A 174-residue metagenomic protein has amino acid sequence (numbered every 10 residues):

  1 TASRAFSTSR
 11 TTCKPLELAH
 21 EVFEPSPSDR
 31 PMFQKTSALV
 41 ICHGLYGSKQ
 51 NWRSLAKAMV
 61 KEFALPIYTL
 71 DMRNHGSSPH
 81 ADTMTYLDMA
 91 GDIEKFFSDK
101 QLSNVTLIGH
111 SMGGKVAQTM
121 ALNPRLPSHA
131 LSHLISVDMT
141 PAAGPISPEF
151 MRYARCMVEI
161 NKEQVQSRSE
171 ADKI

Functional and structural regions predicted by a protein language model:
T1-P15: N-terminal mitochondrial targeting presequence
E21-R30, S54, V60-I108, M112 (+2 more regions): Active-site loop/oxyanion-hole signature of alpha/beta-hydrolase fold enzymes
T36, G44-G47, S111: Active-site glycine-rich loops that stabilize anionic/oxyanionic intermediates across multiple enzyme folds
L39-I41, I67: Hydrophobic beta-strand anchors of alpha/beta hydrolase catalytic cores
L45-A56: The serine-hydrolase catalytic nucleophile loop
Y46, M72-G76, P141: Alpha/beta-hydrolase active-site loop signature
Q118-R168: Flexible "cap/lid" loop of the alpha/beta hydrolase fold
